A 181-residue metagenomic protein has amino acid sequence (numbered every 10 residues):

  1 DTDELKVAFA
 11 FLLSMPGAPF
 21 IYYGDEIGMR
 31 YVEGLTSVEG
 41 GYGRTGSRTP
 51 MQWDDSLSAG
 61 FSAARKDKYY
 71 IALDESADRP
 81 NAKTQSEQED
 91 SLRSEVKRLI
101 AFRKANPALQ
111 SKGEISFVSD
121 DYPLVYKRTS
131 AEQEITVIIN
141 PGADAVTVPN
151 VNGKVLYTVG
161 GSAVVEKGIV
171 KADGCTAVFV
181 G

Functional and structural regions predicted by a protein language model:
D1-I135, P141-A145: Loop/helix patches that line or flank the sugar-binding groove of alpha-linked glycan CAZymes
S62-A63, Y69, Y157-G161, I169-A172: Short, surface-exposed secondary-structure junctions/capping segments
I115-F117, K127, S162-V165, I169-V170: Short, exposed beta-strand/loop patches in secreted or surface proteins that constitute
P123-V125, I135-I139, Y157-T158, C175-V180: Ordered hydrophobic segments in well-structured contexts
T129-A131, N150-V151, K171-A172: Flexible, charged surface loops at secondary-structure boundaries
T136-N140, P149, E166-I169: Short amphipathic beta-strand/extended segments with alternating polar/hydrophobic composition
D144-G161: Beta-strand-rich binding/interaction modules
V165-G181: C-terminal beta-strand-rich structural cap/linker in extracellular carbohydrate-active enzymes
